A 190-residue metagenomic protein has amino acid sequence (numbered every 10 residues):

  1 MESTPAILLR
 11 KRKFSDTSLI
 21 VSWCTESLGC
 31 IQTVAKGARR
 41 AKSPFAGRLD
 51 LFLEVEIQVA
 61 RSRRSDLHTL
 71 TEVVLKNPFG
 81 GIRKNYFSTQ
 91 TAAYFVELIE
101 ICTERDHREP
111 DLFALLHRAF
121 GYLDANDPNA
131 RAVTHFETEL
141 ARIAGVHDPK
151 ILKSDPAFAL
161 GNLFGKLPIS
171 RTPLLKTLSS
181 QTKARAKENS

Functional and structural regions predicted by a protein language model:
M1-S190: Non-catalytic alpha-helical scaffolds and adjoining flexible linkers that form interface surfaces for assembly
